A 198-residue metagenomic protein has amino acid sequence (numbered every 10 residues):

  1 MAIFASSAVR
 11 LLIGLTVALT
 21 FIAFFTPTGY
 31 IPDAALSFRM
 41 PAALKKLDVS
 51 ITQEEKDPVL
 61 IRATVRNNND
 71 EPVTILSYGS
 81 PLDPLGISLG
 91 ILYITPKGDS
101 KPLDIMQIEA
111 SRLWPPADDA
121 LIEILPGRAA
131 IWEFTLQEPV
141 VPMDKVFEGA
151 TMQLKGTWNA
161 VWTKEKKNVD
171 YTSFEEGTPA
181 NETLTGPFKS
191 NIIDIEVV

Functional and structural regions predicted by a protein language model:
M1-T16: N-terminal Sec-pathway targeting helices
P32-A43: Proline/serine/threonine-rich low-complexity linkers at boundaries of modular beta-sandwich domains
K45-S50, P115-A120, Q137: Short structured motifs
Q53, A63-P72: Asparagine-centered strand-capping/turn motif at beta-strand->loop junctions
D57-I61: Structural beta-strand segments of beta-rich domains
L76-I124: The feature marks short-to-medium sequence segments in extracytoplasmic or secretory-pathway proteins
I122-L136, F147-G149: Short Pro-Gly-centered flexible turn/kink motifs
E138-V198: Terminal connector regions
